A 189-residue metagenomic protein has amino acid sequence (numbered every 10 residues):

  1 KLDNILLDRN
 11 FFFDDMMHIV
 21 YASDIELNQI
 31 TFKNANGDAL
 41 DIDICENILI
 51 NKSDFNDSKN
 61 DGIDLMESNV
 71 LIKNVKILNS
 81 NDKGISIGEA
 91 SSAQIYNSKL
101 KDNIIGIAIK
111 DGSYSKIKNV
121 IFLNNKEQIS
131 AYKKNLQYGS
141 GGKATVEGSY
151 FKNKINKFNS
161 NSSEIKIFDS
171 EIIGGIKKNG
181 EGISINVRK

Functional and structural regions predicted by a protein language model:
K1-K189: Extracellular beta-rich repeat passengers
